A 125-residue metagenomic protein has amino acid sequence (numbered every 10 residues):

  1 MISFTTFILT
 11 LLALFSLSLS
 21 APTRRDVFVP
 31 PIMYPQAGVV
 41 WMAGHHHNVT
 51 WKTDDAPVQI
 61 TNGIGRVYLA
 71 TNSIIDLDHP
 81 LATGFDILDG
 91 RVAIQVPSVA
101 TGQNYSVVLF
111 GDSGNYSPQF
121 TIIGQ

Functional and structural regions predicted by a protein language model:
M1-V27: Fungal secretory targeting signals
L19-Q125: Extended, solvent-exposed regions of the mature portions of secreted/cell-surface glycoproteins
